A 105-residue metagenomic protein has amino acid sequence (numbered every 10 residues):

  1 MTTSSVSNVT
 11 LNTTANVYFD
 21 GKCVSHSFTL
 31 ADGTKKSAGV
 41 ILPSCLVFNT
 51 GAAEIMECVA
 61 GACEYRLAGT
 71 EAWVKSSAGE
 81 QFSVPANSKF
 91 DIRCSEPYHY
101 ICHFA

Functional and structural regions predicted by a protein language model:
M1-T34: A short, N-terminal "cap"/entry segment at the start of jelly-roll beta-barrel domains of the cupin/DSBH fold
F19, L46-F48, Y65: Short loop/turn motifs at secondary-structure junctions and domain boundaries
S27, I55, Q81, D91: Short, surface-exposed charged micro-motifs
T29-G51, Q81-A86: Conserved short histidine dyad/triad with adjacent acidic residue
V40, T50, L67-G69, C94 (+1 more regions): Residue-level recognition of conserved beta-strand positions in structured domain cores
T50-Y65: Short, conserved beta-strand element in jelly-roll/cupin
T70-F90: Short acidic-glycine-tyrosine-enriched beta hairpin
P85-A105: Ligand-binding loop in jelly-roll beta-barrel domains
